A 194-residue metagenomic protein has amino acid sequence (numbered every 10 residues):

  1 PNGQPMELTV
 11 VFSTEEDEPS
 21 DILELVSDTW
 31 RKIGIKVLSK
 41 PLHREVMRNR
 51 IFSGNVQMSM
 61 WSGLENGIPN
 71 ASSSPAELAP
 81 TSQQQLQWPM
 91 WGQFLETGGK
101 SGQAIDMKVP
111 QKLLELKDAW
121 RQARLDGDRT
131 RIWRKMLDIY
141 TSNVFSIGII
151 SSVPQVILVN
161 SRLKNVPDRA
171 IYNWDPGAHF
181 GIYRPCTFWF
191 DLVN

Functional and structural regions predicted by a protein language model:
P1-N2: Cytochrome P450 C-terminal beta-domain/meander region
P5-E15, V37-S39: Short, well-ordered beta-strand elements
T14-D28, R44, R48-N194: Detector for C-terminal structural segments
R31-V46: Short, well-structured beta-strand/strand-turn elements
